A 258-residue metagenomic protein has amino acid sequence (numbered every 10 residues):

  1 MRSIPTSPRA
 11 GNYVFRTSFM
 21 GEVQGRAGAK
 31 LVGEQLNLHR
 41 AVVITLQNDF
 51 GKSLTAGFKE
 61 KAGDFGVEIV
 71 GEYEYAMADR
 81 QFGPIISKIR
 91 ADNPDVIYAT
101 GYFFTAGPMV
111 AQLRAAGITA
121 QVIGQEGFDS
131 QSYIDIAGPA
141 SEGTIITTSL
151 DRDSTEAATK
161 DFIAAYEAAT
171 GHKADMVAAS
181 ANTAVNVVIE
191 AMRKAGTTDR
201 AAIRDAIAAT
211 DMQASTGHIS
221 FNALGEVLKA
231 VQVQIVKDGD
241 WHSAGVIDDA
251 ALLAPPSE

Functional and structural regions predicted by a protein language model:
M1-E72, T119-I145, D153: Extracytoplasmic ligand/sensor domains, especially the bilobed periplasmic-binding protein
M1-T6, T17, Y75-F82, Y102-G107: Beta-alpha junction/loop-to-helix N-cap segments that form part of ligand/metal-binding clefts
G11, V110-N182, W241-S243, I247-P256: Extracellular/periplasmic periplasmic-binding protein-like sensory domains
Q24-A27, Y73-K88, E156-T159: Structural motif
G33-N37, K59-V67, S87-P94, A111-I118 (+3 more regions): Sec-exported extracytoplasmic/periplasmic mature domains
V42-T45, N93-F103, M109, A120-Q125 (+1 more regions): Periplasmic-binding protein-like
A168-A178, I189-S243, E258: Segments of small-molecule ligand-sensing domains
